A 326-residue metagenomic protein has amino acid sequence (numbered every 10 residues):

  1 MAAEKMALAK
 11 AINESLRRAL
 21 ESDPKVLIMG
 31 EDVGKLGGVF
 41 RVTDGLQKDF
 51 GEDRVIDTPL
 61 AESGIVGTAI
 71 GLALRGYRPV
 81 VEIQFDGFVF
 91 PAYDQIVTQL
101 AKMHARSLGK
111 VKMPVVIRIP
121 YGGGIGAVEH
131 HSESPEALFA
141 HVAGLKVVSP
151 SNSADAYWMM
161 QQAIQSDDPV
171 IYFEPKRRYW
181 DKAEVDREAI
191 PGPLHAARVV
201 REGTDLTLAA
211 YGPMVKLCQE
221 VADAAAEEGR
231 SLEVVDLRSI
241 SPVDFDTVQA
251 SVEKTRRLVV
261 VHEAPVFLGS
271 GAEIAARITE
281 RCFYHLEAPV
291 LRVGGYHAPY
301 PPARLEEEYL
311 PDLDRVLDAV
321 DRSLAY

Functional and structural regions predicted by a protein language model:
M1-F173, E308: Thiamine diphosphate
V33, R41-D49, E62, K110-R118 (+1 more regions): Thiamine diphosphate
